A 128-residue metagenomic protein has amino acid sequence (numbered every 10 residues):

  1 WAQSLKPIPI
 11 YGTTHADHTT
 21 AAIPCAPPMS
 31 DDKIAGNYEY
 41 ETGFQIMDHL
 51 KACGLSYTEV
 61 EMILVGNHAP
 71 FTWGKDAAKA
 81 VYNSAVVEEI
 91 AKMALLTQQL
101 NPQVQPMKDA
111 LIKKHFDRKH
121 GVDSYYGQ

Functional and structural regions predicted by a protein language model:
W1-Q128: Glycine-rich flexible loops
